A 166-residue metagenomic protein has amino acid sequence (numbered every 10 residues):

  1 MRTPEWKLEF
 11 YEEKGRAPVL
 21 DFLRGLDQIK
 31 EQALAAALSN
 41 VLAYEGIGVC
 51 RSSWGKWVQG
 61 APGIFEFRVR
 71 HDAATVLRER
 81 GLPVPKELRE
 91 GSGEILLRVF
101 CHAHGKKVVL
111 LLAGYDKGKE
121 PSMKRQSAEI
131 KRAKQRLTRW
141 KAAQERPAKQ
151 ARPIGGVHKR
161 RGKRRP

Functional and structural regions predicted by a protein language model:
M1-I95, D116-P166: Basic, Lys/Arg-enriched alpha-helical interface segments
L97-A103: Short, surface-exposed beta-strand/loop micro-motifs that present aromatic residues
A103-A113: Active-site beta-strand-loop-beta-strand hairpin of nuclease catalytic cores that positions key catalytic residues
